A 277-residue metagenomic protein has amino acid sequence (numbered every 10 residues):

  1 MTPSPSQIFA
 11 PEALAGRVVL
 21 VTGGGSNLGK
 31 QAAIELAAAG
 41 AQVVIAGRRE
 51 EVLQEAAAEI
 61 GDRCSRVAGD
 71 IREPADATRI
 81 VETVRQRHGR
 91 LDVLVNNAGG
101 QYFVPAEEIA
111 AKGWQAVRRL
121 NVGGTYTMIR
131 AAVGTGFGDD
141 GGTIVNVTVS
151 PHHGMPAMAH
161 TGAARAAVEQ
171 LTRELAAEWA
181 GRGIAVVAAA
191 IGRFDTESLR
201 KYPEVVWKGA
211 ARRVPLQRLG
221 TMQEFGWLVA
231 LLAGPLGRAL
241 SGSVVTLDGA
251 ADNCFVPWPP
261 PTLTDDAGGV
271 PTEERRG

Functional and structural regions predicted by a protein language model:
T2-A10, S241-G277: Short C-terminal tail/terminal secondary-structure segment of NAD(P)H-dependent dehydrogenase/reductase domains
G25-N27: Conserved glycine-rich cofactor-binding loop
L36, R90-D92, E169, W179-F194 (+1 more regions): Conserved Rossmann-fold SDR core element
P105-A106, A110-Q115, L199, A210: Substrate-binding pocket helix/loop in short-chain dehydrogenase/reductase
G134, A177-E178, R238: Alpha-helical segment proximal to the catalytic Tyr-Lys
V145-A167, T172-G181, R193, A251: Catalytic loop of short-chain dehydrogenase/reductase
G181, A188, E204, K208-L240 (+1 more regions): C-terminal helical subdomain
